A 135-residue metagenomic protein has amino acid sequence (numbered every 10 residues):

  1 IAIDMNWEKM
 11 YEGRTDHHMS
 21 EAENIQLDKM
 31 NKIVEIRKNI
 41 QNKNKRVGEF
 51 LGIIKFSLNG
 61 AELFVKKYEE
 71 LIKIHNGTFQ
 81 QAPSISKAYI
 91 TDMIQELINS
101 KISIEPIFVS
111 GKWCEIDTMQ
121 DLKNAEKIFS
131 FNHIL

Functional and structural regions predicted by a protein language model:
I1-K67, L71: Conserved core of the sugar-phosphate nucleotidyltransferase
K43-L135: Conserved alpha/beta core of the MobA/IspD/sugar-nucleotide pyrophosphorylase nucleotidyltransferase superfamily
